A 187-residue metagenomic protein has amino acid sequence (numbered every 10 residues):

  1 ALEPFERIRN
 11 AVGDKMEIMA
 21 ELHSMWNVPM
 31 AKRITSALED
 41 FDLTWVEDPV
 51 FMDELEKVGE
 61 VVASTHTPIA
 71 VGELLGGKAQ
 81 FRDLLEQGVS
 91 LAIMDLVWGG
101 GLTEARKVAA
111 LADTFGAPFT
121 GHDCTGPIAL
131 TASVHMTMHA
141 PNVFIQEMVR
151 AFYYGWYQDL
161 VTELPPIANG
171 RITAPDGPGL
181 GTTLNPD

Functional and structural regions predicted by a protein language model:
A1-T65: Metal-dependent enolase-superfamily TIM-barrel catalytic cores that perform enediolate-based chemistry
S36, D42, D53-R171, P175-G177: Shared catalytic-loop signature of beta/alpha-barrel
L184: Conserved phosphate/anionic-ligand binding catalytic regions in large, soluble enzymes, centered on
D187: Active-site microenvironment of metallo-dependent hydrolases
